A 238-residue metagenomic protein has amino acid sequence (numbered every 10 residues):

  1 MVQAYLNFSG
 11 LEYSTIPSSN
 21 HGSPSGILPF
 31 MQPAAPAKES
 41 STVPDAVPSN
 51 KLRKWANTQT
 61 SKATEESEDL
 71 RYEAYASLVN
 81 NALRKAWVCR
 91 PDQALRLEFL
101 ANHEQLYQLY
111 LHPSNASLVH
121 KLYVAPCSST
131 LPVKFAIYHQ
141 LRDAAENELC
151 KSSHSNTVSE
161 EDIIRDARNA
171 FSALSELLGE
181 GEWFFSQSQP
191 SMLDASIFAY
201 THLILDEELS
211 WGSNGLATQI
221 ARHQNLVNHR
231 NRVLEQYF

Functional and structural regions predicted by a protein language model:
M1-A136: GST-like domain detector, emphasizing the conserved glutathione-binding G-site in the N-terminal thioredoxin-like
A4-F8, R71, D166-L177, R232: Amphipathic alpha-helical segments that form well-ordered structural scaffolds and often line/cohere around active
E12, A37, L177-E180, E235: Short amphipathic alpha-helical interaction elements and helix-loop-helix interfaces that mediate dimerization
R90-L95, F99-R222: GST-like fold's C-terminal all-alpha helical module
Q224-H229: Intrinsically disordered, low-complexity polar regions and short flexible loop motifs
N231-F238: C-terminal helix/juxtamembrane-tail motif
